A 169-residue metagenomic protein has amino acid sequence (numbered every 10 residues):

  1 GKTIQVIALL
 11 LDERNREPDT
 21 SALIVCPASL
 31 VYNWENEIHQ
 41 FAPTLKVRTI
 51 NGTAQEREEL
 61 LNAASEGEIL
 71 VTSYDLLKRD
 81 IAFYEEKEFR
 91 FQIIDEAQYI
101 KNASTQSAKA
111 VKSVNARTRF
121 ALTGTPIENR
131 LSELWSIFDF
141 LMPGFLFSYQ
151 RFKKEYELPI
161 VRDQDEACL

Functional and structural regions predicted by a protein language model:
G1-Q164: ASCE P-loop NTPase motor core, strongest for the SF2 helicase catalytic module
